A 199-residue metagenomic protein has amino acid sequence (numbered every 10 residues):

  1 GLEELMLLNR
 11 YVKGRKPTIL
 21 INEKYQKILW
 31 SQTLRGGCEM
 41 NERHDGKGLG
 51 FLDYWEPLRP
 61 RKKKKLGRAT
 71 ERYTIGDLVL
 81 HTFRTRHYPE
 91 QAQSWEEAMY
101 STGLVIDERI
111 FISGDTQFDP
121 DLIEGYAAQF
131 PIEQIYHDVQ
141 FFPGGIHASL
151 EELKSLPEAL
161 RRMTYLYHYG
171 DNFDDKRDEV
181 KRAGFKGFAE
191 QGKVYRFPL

Functional and structural regions predicted by a protein language model:
G1, I28-S31, D175: Phosphate- and divalent-cation-binding pockets in alpha/beta enzyme and binding domains that engage nucleotide-derived
G1-I21, P131-E133: Active-site metal-binding motif and surrounding structural segment of the metallo-beta-lactamase
V12-R61: Acidic/polar short surface loop at catalytic or gating sites that assists cofactor/ion binding and chemistry
K13-T18, R109-I110, R162-M163: Short active-site oxyanion
K27-I28, P89, D119, F173: Flexible, glycine-rich phosphate/dinucleotide-binding loops and adjacent beta-alpha linkers at cofactor/substrate
D53-L122, Q191-L199: Core dinuclear metal-dependent hydrolase active-site scaffold
T116-L199: Cap/insert and terminal regions of metallo-dependent hydrolase folds
